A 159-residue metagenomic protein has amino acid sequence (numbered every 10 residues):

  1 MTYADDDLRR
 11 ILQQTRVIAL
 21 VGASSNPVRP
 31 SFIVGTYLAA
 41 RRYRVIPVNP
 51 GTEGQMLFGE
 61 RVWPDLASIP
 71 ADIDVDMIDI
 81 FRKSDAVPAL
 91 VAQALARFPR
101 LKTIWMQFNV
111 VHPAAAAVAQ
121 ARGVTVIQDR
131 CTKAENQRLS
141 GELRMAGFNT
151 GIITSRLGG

Functional and structural regions predicted by a protein language model:
M1-A4, Q55-I73, D79-A89: Glycine-rich, highly charged phosphate/nucleotide-binding loops
I18-A19: Conserved beta-strand elements of the Class I
V28, T36-M56: NAD(P)-binding Rossmann-fold cofactor-contacting core
R41-Y43, F98-K102, R122-V124: A short helix->loop->beta-strand "cap" motif at the edges of active sites that frequently abuts
A86-M106: Rossmann-fold NAD(P) dinucleotide-binding segment
F108-N136, E142: Rossmann-fold NAD(P)-binding glycine/threonine-rich loop
E135-G159: A charged, well-structured terminal subsegment
